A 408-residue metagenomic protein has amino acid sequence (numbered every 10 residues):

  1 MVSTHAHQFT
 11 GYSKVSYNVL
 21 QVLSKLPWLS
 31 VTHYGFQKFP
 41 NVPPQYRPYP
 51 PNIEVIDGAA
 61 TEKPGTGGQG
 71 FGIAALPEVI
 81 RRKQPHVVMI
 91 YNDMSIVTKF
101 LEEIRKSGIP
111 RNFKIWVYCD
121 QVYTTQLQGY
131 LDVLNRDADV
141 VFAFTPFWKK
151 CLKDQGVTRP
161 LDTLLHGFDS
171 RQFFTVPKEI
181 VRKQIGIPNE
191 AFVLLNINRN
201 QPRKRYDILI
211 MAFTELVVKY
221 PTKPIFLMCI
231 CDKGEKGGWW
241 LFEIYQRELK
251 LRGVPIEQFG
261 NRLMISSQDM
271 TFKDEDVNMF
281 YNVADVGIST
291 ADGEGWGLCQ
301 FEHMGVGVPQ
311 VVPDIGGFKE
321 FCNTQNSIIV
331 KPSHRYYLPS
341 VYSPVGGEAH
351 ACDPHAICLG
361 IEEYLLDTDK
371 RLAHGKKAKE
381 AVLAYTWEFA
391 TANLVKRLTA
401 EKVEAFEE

Functional and structural regions predicted by a protein language model:
Q37, F147, G167: Carbohydrate-associated surface elements
L164-F174: Short beta-strand->alpha-helix junction loop in the catalytic core of nucleotide-activated group-transfer enzymes
F174-I187: A short helix/loop element that forms part of the nucleotide-sugar donor recognition site in Leloir-type
P188-K204, I210-F213, L227-C229: Conserved donor-binding/catalytic core segment of Leloir-type glycosyltransferases
W239-M279: Nucleotide-activated donor-binding/catalytic signature segment of Leloir-type glycosyltransferases, i.e., the conserved
D292: Aromatic "clamp/platform" in nucleotide-sugar-dependent glycosyltransferases that forms part of the donor/acceptor
K319-E363: Change "using UDP/GDP/dTDP sugars" to "using nucleotide sugars
C352, A356, L366-K396: A charged, aromatic-enriched C-terminal amphipathic alpha-helix characteristic of glycosyltransferases across folds
